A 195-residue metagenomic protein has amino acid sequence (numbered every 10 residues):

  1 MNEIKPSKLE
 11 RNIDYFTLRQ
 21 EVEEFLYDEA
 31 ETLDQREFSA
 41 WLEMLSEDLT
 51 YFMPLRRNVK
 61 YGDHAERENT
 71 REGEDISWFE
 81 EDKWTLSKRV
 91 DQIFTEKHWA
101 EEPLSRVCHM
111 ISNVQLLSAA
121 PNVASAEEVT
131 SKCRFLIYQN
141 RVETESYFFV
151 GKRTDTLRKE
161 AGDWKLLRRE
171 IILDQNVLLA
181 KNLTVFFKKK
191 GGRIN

Functional and structural regions predicted by a protein language model:
M1-N2, A124-K132, F149-N182: Short beta-strand edge/turn micro-motifs at domain boundaries
N2-E47, V59: Short, low-complexity N-terminal intrinsically disordered segments enriched in polar/charged residues
E24, V107-H109, F149-V150: Short solvent-exposed loop/turn micro-motifs enriched in small/polar/acidic residues
L45, F135-I137, E170: Short beta-strand segments enriched in hydrophobic/aromatic residues within well-folded beta-rich domains
E47-A119, V123-S131: A solvent-exposed, acidic/Ser-Thr-rich amphipathic alpha-helical stretch
V59-Y61, V185-K188: Flexible, surface-exposed loop regions and adjacent strand-edge segments of Gram-negative outer-membrane beta-barrel
I137-F148, V177: Short, cysteine-centered beta-strand-loop-beta hairpins and adjacent loop/turn segments enriched in charged/polar
T184, G191-N195: Extended recognition/assembly regions associated with phosphoester-bond processing machinery
